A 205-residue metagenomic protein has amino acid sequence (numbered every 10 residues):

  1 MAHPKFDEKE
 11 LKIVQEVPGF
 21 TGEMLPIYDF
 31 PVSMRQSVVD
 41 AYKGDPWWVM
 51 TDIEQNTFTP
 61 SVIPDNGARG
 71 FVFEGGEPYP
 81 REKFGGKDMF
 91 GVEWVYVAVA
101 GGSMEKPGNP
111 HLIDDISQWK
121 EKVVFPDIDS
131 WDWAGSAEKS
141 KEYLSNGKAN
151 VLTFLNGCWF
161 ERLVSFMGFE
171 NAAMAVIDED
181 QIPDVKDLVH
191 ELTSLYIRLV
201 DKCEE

Functional and structural regions predicted by a protein language model:
M1-E205: Catalytic cores of TIM-barrel enzymes
